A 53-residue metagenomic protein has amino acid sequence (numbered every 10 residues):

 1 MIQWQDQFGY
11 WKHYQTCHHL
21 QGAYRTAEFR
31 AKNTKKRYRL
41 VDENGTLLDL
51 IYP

Functional and structural regions predicted by a protein language model:
M1-Y10, K36-R37, L48: Short beta-strand segments and strand-loop junctions that repeat across beta-rich extracellular domains
F8-G9, T16-D42: A short, charged, amphipathic alpha-helix used as a generic interaction element across diverse proteins
H13-H19, L48-P53: Short amphipathic beta-strand/extended segments with alternating polar/hydrophobic composition
